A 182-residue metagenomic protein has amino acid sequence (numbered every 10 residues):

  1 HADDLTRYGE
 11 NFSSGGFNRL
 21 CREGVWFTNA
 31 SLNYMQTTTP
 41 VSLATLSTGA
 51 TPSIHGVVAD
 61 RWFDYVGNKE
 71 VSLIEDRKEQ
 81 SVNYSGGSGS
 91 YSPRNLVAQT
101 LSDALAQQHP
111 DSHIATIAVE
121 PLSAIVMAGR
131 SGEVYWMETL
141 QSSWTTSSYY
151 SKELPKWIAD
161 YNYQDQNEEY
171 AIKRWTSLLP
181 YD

Functional and structural regions predicted by a protein language model:
H1-G24: Active-site-proximal N-terminal segment of extracellular/periplasmic enzymes that hydrolyze or transfer
A2, S14-F17, P40-A44, A59 (+1 more regions): Extracytoplasmic/secreted envelope proteins and their assembly/folding machinery, especially bacterial periplasmic
A2-T6, T39, A124-A128: Extracytoplasmic/secreted cell-surface and envelope-processing proteins
A2-Y8, L32, G86-S92: Second-shell loop/turn segments in exported
S14, W26-T28, P52-G56: Short helix C-cap/helix-to-loop transition motifs enriched in small/turn-promoting residues
F27-T45, T116-I125: Short, solvent-exposed turn/loop segments enriched in Gly/Ser/Thr/Pro and often Arg
A50-T51, G56-D182: His/Asp/Glu-rich, glycine-adjacent segments that coordinate divalent cations and/or stabilize oxyanion chemistry on
